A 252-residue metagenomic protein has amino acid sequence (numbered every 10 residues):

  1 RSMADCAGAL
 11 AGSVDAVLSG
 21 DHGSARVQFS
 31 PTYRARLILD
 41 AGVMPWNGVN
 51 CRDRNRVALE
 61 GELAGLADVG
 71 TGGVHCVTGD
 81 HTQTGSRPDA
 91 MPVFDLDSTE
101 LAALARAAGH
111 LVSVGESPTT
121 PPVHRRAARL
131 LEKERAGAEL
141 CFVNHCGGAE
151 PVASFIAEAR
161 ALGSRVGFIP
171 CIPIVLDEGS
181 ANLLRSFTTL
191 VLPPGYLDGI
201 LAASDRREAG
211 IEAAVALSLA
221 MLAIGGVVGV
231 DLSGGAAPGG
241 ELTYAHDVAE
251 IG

Functional and structural regions predicted by a protein language model:
R1-L10, P31, R56-A64, P122-E132 (+1 more regions): Short, acidic/polar
R1-S2, G23, P45-V57, L111-R126 (+1 more regions): Active-site mouth loops of central-metabolism enzymes
D5-S24, R135-G137: Catalytic domains of carbohydrate-active enzymes, especially glycoside hydrolases
L10-A11, A67, E134-R135, R160 (+1 more regions): Non-catalytic positions within long, well-ordered alpha-helices that form the structural scaffold/packing of enzyme
V17-S19, P45-V49, V74-C76, V112-E116 (+4 more regions): Hydrophobic faces of well-ordered beta-strands that scaffold small-molecule active sites in alpha/beta enzyme cores
A25-I38, R54-E62, D80-L104, P122-A127 (+2 more regions): Active-site-adjacent beta->alpha loops and helix N-cap segments on the catalytic face of soluble alpha/beta enzymes
D89-T119, A161-A220, G235-P238, L242-G252: Active-site pocket-lining/capping segments in soluble small-molecule metabolic enzymes
R126-N182: Aromatic-anchored, glycine/proline-accented short structural segments that stabilize local strand-turns or short
